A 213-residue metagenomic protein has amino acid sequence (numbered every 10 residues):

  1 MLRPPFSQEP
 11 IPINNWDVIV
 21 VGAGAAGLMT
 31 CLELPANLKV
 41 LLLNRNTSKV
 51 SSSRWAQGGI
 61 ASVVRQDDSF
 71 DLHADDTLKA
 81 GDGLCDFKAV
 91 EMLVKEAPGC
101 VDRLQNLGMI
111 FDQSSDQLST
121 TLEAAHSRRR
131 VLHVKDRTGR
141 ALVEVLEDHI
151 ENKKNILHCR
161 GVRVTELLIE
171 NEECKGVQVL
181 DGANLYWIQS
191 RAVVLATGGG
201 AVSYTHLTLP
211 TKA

Functional and structural regions predicted by a protein language model:
M1-V18, A36-N37: Extreme N-terminal leader/targeting segments of oxidoreductases
N14-W16, N184-A192: Core beta-strand elements of the Rossmann-like FAD/NAD(P) dinucleotide-binding domain in flavoenzyme oxidoreductases
V18-L41: N-terminal Rossmann-like FAD-binding beta1-loop-alpha1 element of flavoenzymes
V21, Q189-T197: Short hydrophobic core segments
R45-C174, D181, V202: Conserved N-terminal/central alpha/beta ligand/cofactor-binding core
T197-Y204: Flavin (primarily FAD) binding-site architecture
H206-A213: Single conserved hydrophobic/aromatic residue that forms the stacking wall/gate of nucleotide- or nucleobase-binding
